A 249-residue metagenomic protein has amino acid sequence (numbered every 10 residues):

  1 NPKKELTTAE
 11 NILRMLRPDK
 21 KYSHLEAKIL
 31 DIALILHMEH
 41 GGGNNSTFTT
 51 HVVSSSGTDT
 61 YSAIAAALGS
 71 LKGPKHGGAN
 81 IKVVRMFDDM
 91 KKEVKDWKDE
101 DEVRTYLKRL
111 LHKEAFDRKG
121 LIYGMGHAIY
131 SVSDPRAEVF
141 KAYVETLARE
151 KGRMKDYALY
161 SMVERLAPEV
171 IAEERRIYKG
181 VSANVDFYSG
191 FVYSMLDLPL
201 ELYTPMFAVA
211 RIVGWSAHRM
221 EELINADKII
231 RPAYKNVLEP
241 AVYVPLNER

Functional and structural regions predicted by a protein language model:
N1-R249: Non-transmembrane, aqueous-exposed alpha-helical and coiled segments at domain scale
